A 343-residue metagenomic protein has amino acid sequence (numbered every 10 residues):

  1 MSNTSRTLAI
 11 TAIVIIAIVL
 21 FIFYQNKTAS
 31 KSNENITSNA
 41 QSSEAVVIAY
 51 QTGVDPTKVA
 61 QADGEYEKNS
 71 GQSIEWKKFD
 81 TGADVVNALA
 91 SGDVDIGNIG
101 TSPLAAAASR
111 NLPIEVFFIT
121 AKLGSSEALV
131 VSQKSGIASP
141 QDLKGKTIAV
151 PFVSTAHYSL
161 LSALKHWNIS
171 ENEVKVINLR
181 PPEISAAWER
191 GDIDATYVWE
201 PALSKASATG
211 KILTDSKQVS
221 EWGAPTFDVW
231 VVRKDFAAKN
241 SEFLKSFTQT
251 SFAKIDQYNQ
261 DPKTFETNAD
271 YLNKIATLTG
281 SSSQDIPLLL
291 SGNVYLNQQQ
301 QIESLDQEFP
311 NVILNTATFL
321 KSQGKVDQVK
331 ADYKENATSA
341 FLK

Functional and structural regions predicted by a protein language model:
M1-A45, K343: Short, low-complexity disordered leader/linker segments with a strong preference for bacterial N-terminal type II
E44-E65, S126-K205: Bilobed "Venus flytrap"/periplasmic-binding protein-like clamshell domains and structurally analogous long
Q51-D80, D84, A88-A90, A107-R110 (+2 more regions): Short, polar/charged alpha-helical segment
W76-N87, G100-S102, V174-R190: Short helix-initiation/N-cap motifs at beta->coil->alpha
N98-N111, L161, D194-I212, Y295: A ligand-binding cleft/hinge motif common to bilobed small-molecule-binding domains
I114-K122, V174-I177, G210-P225: Short beta-strand->loop
E183-A276: Pocket-lining segment of extracytoplasmic ligand-binding domains
A238-K325: Secondary-structure end/capping motifs
